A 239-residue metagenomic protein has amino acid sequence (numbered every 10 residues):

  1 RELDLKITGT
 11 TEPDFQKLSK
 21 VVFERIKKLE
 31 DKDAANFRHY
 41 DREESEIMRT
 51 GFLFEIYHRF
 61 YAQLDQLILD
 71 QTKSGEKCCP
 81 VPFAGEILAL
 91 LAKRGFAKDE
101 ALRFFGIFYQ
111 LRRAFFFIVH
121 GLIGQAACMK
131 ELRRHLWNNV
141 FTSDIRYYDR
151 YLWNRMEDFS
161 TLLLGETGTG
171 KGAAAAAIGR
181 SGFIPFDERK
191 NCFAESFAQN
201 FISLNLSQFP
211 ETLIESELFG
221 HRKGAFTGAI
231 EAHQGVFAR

Functional and structural regions predicted by a protein language model:
R1-G75: Intrinsically disordered, low-complexity N-terminal extensions of AAA+/P-loop NTPases that precede the structured
Y61-I123, E131: Interdomain "pre-motor" coupling segment immediately N-terminal to P-loop NTPase/helicase cores
L64, L91, N139-V140, I178 (+1 more regions): Hydrophobic, Leu/Ile/Phe/Ala-enriched alpha-helical segments that form helix-helix packing faces
L67, Q71, S143, Y147 (+2 more regions): Solvent-exposed amphipathic alpha-helical surface segments
F116-F159: Pre-Walker A (pre-P-loop) alpha-helix and adjacent loop at the N terminus of AAA/AAA+ ATPase modules, a conserved
N154-A174: Walker A/P-loop nucleotide-binding motif
A173-R239: Conserved AAA+ P-loop NTPase core
